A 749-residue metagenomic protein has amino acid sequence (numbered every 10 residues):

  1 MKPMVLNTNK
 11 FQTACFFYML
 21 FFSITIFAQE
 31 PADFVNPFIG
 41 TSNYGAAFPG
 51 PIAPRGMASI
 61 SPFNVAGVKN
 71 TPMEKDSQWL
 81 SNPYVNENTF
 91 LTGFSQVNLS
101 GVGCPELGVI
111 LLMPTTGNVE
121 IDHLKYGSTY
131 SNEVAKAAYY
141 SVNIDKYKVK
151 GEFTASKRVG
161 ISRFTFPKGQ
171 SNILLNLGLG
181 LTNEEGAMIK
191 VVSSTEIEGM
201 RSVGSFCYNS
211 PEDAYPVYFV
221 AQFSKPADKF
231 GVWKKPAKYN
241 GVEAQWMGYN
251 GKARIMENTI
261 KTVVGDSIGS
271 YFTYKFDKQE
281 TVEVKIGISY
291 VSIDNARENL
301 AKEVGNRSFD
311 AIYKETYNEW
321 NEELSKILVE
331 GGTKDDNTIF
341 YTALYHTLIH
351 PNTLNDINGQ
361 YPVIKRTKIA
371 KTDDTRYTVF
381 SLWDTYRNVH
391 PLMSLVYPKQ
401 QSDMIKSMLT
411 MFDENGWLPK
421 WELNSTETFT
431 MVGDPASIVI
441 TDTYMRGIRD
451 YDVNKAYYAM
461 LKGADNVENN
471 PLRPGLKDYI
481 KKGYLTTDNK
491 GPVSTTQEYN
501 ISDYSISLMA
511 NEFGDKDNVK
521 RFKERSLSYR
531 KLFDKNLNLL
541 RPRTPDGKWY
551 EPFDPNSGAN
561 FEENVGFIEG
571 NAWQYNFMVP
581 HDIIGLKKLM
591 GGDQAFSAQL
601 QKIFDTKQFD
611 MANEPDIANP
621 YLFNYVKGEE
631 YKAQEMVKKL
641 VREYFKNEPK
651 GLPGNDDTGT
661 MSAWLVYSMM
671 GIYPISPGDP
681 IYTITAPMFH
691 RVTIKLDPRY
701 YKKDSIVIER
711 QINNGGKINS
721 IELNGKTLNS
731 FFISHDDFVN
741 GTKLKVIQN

Functional and structural regions predicted by a protein language model:
K2-F16: Bacterial N-terminal signal peptides that target proteins for export
Q29-H390, S394-I438, Y444-Q497, A510-K531 (+6 more regions): Accessory carbohydrate-recognition regions in carbohydrate-active enzymes
R699-S705, K745-N749: Terminal leader/tail segments of proteins
R710-G725: Surface-exposed interfaces of beta-sheet-rich extracellular modules
